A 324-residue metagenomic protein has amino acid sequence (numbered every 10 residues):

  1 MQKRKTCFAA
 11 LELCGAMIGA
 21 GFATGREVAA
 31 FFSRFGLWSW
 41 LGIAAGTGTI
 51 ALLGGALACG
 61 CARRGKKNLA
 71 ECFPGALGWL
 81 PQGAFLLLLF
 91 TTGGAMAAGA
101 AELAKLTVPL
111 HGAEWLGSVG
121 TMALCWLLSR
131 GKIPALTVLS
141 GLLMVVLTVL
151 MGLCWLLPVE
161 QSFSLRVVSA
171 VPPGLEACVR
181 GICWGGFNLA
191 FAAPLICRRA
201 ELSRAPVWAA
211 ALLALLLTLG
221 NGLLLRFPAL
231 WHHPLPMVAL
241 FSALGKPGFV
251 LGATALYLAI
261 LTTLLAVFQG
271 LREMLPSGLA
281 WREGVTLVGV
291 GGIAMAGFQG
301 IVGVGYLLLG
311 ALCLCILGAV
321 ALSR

Functional and structural regions predicted by a protein language model:
K3-R4, F31-A56, R204-T218, G305-C315: Extracellular loop-to-transmembrane helix junctions
R4-A23, G42, F85-L89, G93 (+3 more regions): Hydrophobic, membrane-embedded alpha-helices of multi-pass small-molecule transporters
F8-C14, L41-G55, W79-L89, L106-K132 (+5 more regions): Transmembrane alpha-helical segments of multi-pass small-molecule transport proteins
L13, G42-A70, L219, L223 (+1 more regions): Juxtamembrane transmembrane-helix boundary signature
A20, L86, F90-G93, A97 (+4 more regions): Hydrophobic alpha-helical segments and their helix-loop junctions in multi-pass secondary transporters
A70-E71, M96-G117, R198-L215, L264-V285 (+1 more regions): Helix-loop-helix connectors at the membrane interface of multi-pass transporters/channels
L224-K246: Membrane-interface interhelical connector segments
M295-L309: Extracellular/periplasmic helix-loop-helix junctions in multi-pass membrane proteins
